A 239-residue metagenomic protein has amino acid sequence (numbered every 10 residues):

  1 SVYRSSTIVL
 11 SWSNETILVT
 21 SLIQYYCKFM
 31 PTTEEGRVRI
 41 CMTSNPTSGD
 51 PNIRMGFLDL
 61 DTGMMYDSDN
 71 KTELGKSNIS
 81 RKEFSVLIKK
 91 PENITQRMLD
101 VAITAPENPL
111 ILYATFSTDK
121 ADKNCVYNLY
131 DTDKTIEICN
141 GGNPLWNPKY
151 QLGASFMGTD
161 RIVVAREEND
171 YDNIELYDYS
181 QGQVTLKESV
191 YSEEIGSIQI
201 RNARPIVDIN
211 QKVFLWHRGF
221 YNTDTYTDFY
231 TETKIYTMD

Functional and structural regions predicted by a protein language model:
S1-D239: Extracellular, repeat-based ectodomains that mediate carbohydrate processing or recognition
